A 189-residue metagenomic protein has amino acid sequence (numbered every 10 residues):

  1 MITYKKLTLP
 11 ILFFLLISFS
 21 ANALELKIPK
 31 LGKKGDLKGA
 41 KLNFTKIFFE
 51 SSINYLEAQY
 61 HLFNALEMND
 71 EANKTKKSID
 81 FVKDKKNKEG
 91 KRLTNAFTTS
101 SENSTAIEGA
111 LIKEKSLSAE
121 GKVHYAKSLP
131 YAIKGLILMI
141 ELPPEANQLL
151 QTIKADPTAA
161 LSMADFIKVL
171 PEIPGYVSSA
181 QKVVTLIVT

Functional and structural regions predicted by a protein language model:
M1-A23: N-terminal export/membrane-targeting signals
Y4, E67-M68, I187-T189: Glycine-centered secondary-structure boundary/capping sites
F14-L16, S51, I173: Generic alpha-helix initiation/capping and coil-helix boundary signal
L24-L93: Immediate post-signal-peptide N-terminus of mature secreted/exported proteins
R92-T189: Extended amphipathic alpha-helical interaction segments
